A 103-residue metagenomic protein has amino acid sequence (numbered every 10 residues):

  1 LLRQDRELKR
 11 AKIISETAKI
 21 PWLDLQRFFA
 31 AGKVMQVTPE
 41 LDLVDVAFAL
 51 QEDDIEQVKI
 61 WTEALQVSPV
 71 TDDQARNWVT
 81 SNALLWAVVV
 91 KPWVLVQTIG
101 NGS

Functional and structural regions predicted by a protein language model:
L1-E52: N-terminal, charge-rich interaction modules
L23, V34-M35, I55-E56, V67-S68 (+1 more regions): A general structural signal for well-ordered secondary-structure junctions
P39-L41, T62-Q66, P92-V94: Generic secondary-structure microfeatures
D45-N77: Short, hydrophobic/π-rich interface segment
S68-S103: Short, compact, well-ordered microdomains
